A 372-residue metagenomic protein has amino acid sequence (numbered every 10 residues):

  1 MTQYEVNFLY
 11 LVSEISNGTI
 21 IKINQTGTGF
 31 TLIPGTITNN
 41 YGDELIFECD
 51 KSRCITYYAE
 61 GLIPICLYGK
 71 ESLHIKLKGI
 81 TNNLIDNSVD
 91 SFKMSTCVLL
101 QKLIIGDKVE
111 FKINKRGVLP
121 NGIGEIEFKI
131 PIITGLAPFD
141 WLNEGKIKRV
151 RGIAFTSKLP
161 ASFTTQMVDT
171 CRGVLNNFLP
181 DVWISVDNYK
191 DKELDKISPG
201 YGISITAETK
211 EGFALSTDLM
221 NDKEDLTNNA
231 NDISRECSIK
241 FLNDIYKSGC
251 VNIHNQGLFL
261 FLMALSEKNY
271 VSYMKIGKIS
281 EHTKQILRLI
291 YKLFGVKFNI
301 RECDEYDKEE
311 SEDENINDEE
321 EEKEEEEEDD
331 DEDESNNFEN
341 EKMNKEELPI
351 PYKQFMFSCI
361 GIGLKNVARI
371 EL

Functional and structural regions predicted by a protein language model:
Y4-E312, E341-L372: Core subunits and conserved enzymes of cellular information-processing and envelope-translocation systems across
K308-F338: Acidic, Ser/Thr-interspersed intrinsically disordered low-complexity regions
